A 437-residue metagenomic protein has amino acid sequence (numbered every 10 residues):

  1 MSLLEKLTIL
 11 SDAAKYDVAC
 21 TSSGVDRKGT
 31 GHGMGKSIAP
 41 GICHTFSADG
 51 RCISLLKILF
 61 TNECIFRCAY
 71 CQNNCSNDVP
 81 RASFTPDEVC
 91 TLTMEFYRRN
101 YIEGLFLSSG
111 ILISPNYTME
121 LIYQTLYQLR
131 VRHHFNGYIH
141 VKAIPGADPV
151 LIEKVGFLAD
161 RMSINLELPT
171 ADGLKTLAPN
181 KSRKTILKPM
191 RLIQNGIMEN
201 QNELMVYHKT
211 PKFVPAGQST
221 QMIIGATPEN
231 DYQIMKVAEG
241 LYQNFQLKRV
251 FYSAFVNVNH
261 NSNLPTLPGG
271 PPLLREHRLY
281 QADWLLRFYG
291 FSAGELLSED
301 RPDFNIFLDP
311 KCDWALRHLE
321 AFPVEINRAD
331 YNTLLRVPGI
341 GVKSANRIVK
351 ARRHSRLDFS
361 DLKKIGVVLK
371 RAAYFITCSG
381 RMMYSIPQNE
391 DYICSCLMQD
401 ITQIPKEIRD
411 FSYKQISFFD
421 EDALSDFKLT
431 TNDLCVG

Functional and structural regions predicted by a protein language model:
M1-E63, V368, I376, Y384-G437: Flexible, acidic/Gly-rich N-terminal and inter-domain linker regions that tether and position cofactor-handling modules
M1-F66, Y70-T220, A226-P228, N259-T266: Conserved Radical SAM active-site core
D26-K28, T210, Q221, F255-H260 (+1 more regions): A glycine-rich phosphate-binding loop feature that marks nucleotide/adenosyl-phosphate handling sites
A171-T185, R191, N195, Q243-F288 (+1 more regions): Radical SAM enzyme [4Fe-4S]-AdoMet core and its adjacent flexible, acidic and glycine-rich loops/tails across
K212, Y232-Q243, L273-R275, L369-K370 (+1 more regions): Long C-terminal interaction/binding lobes of large macromolecular proteins
M222-F251, V258: Long hydrophobic segments that form regular secondary structure
N263-L335, R371-D420: Long, highly charged, low-complexity intrinsically disordered interaction regions that mediate electrostatic DNA/RNA
